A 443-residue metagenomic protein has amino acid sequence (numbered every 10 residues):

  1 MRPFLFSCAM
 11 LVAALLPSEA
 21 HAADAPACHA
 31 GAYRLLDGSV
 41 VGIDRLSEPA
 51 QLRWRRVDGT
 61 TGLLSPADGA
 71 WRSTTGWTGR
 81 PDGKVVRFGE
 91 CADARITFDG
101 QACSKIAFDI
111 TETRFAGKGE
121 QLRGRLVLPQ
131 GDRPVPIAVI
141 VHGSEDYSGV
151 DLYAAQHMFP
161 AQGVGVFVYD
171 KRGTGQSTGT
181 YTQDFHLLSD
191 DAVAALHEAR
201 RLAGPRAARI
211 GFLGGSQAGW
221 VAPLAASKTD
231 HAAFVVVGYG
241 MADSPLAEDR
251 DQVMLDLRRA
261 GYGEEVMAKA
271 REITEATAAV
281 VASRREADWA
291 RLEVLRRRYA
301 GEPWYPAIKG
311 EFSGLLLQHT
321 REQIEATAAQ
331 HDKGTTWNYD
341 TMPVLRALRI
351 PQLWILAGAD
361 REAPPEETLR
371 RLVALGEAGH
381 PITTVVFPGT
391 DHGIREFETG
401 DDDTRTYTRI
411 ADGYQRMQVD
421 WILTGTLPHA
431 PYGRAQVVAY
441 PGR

Functional and structural regions predicted by a protein language model:
T97-G131: N-terminal cap/lid segment of alpha/beta-hydrolase-fold proteins
P134-G143: Short beta-strand element of the alpha/beta-hydrolase
E145-H157, K171, E366: The serine-hydrolase catalytic nucleophile loop
F159-Q176: Conserved alpha/beta-hydrolase
T182-L202: Alpha/beta-hydrolase active-site loop
G238-V344: Accessory cap/linker subdomain of secreted extracellular hydrolases
L348, W354-L356, D360: Short beta-strand/loop motif that positions the catalytic acidic residue of the alpha/beta-hydrolase fold
T383, T390-I394, E398-R443: Catalytic active-site module of serine/aspartate enzymes centered on a nucleophile-bearing elbow/loop
